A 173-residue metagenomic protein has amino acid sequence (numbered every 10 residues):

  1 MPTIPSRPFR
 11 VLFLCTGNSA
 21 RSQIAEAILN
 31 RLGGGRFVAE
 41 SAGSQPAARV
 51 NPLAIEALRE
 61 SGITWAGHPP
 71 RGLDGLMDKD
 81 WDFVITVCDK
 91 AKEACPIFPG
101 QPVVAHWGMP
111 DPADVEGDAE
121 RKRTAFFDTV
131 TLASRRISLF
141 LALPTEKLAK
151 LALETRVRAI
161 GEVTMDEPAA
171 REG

Functional and structural regions predicted by a protein language model:
M1-G75: Conserved active-site segments centered on acidic
S19, D89-K92, D111: Short glycine-rich anion-binding loops that position phosphate/pyrophosphate groups of nucleotides and phosphorylated
Q23-A25, N51, K92-I97, E116: Short glycine-/acidic-enriched loop or helix-start segments at secondary-structure transitions that form or flank
S44-P46, A91, E146-K147: Short histidine/acidic/glycine/proline-rich micro-motifs that form metal- and phosphate-coordinating active-site loops
D78-D80: Alpha-helix C-terminal capping/helix-to-coil transition sites in glycosyltransferase folds
T86-V87, H106: Redox-cofactor binding/interface segments in oxidoreductases and associated redox assembly factors
C95-G173: Phosphate-binding/catalytic loops
